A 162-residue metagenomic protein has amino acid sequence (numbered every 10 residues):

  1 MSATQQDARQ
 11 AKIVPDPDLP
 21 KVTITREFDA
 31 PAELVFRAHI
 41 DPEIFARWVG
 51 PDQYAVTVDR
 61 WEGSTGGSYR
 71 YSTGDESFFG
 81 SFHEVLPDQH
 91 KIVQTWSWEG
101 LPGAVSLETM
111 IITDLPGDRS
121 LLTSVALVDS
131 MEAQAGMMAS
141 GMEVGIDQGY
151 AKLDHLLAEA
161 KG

Functional and structural regions predicted by a protein language model:
M1-A55: Hydrophobic ligand-binding cavity/cleft-lining segments
L19-K21, V93-Q148: Beta-strand/loop substructures that line and gate deep hydrophobic ligand-binding cavities in soluble
T23-I24, E43-S77, P87: Short beta-edge strand/loop motif at the mouth of beta-sheet-based domains
T25-R26, V58-W61, F78-E84, W96-S97 (+1 more regions): Hydrophobic/aromatic beta-strand elements that line small-molecule binding cavities or substrate pockets in beta-rich
E27-P31, S72, V85, T113 (+1 more regions): Solvent-exposed residues in well-ordered beta-strands and their adjoining turns, especially edge/terminal strands
A32-E33, S64, H83-H90, I112-L121: A short, structured loop/turn motif at beta-sheet edges
V35-H39, F45, Y69, F82 (+4 more regions): Hydrophobic pocket/interface hotspot
V58, H155-G162: Short, highly charged C-terminal tails/helix-capping segments
